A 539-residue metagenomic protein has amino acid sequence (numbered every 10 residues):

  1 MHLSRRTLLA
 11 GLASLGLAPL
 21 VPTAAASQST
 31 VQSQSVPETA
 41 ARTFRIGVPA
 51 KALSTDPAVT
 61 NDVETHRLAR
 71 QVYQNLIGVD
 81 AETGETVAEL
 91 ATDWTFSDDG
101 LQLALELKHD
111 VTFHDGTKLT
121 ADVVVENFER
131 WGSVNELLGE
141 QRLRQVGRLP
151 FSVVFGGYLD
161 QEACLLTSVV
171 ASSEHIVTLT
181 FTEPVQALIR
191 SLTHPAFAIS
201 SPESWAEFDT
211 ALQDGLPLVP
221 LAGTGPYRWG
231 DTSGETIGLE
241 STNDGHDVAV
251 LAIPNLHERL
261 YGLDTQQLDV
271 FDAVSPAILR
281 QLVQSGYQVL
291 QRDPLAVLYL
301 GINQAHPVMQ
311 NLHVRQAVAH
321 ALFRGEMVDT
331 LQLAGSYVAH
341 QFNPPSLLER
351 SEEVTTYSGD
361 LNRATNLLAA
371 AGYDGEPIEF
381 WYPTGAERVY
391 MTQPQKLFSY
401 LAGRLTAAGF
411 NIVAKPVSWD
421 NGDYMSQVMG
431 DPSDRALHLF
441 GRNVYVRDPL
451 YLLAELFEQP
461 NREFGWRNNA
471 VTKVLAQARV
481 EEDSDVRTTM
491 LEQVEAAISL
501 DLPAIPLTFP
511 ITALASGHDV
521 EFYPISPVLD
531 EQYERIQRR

Functional and structural regions predicted by a protein language model:
G47-D98, E129, A222-G223: N-terminal lobe/hinge region of extracytoplasmic solute-binding protein
V48-R67, L90, T117, G139 (+3 more regions): A structural "hinge/loop" feature
D93-G147, T178, G262-T265, V308: Aromatic- and charge-enriched surface segment that lines or borders ligand/interaction sites
E106, G139-S204: Surface-exposed binding/hinge segments that line and control ligand-binding clefts or catalytic entry sites
E174-I176, E183-A249, H257: Gly/Pro-rich hinge or "lid" segments in bacterial periplasmic/extracellular proteins
R228, T236, Q310-A407, Q493 (+1 more regions): Append "and occasionally in soluble cytosolic enzymes with long acidic Gly/Pro-rich linkers
E235-Q281, P294: Ligand-site clamp/hinge motif
A321-E349, Q393-A402, Q427-R539: Detector for C-terminal structural segments
